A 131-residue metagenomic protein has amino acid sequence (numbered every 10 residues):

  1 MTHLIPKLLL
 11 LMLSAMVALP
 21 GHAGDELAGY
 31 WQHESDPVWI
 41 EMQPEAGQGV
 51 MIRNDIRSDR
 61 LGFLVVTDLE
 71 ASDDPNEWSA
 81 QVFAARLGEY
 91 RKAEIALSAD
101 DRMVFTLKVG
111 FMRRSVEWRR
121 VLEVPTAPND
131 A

Functional and structural regions predicted by a protein language model:
M1-L9: Bacterial N-terminal signal peptides that target proteins for export
L9-M16: Gram-negative bacterial Sec-dependent N-terminal signal peptides
A18-P20: N-terminal signal peptide c-region/cleavage motif recognized by signal peptidases
D25-A93, E123: Central antiparallel beta-sheet cores of small beta-barrel/beta-sandwich binding domains
Q32-H33, L107-V109: Non-cytosolic beta-sheet module surface loops
M103: Ligand-binding face of N-terminal immunoglobulin V-set domains in extracellular IgSF glycoproteins
V109-A131: Edge beta-strand at a domain terminus
